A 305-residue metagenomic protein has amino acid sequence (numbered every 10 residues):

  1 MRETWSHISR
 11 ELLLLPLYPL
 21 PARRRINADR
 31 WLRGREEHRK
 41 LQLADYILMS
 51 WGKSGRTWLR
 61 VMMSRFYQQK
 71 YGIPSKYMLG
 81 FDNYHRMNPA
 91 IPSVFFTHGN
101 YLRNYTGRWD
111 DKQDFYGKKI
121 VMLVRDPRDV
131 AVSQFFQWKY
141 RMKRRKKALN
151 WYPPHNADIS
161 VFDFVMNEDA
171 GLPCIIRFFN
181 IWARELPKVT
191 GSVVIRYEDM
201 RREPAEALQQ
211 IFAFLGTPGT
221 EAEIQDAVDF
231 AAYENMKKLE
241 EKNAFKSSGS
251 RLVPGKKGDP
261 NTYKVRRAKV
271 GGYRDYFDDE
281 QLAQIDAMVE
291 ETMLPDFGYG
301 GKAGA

Functional and structural regions predicted by a protein language model:
R2-I195, D259-A305: PAPS-dependent sulfotransferase catalytic domain
L48, A227, L239, G249-L252 (+2 more regions): N-terminal, helix-rich and Lys/Arg-enriched segments in bacterial and organellar proteins
G55-Q69, V194-G219, A227, N235-K238: PAPS/PAP-binding and catalytic site of the sulfotransferase fold
P154-F162, G219, E223-K246: Acidic, glycine-rich loop-and-strand cores that form catalytic or ligand-binding grooves in diverse globular domains
F214, F230, M288-T292: Hydrophobic alpha-helical segments
A244-K256: Mobile gating loops/cap/lid regions near enzyme active sites that modulate substrate access
